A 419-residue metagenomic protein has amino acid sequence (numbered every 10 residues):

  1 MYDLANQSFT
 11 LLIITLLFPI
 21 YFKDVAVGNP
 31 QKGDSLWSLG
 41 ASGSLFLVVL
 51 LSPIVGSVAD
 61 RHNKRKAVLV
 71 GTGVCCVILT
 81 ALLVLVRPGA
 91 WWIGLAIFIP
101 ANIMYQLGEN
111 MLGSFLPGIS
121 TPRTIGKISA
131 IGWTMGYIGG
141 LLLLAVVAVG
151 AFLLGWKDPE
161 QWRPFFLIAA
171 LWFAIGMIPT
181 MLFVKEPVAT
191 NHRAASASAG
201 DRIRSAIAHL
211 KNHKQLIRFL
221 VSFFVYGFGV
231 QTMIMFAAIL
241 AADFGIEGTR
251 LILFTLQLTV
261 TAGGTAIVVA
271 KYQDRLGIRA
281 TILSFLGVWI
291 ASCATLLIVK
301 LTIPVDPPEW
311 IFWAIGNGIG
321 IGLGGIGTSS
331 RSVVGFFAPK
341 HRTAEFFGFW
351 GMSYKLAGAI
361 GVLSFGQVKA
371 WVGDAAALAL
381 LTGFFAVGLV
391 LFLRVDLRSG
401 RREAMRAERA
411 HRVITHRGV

Functional and structural regions predicted by a protein language model:
M1-L45, Q215-F254: Helix-loop boundary and gating motifs at the non-cytosolic
Q31-G33, G150-L171, Q367-F385: A membrane-interface helix-boundary motif in multi-pass transporters
L50-K64, G264-I278, K369: Helix-to-loop junctions at the C-terminal end of transmembrane segments in multipass secondary transporters
A59-V74, R275-W289: Cytoplasmic membrane-interface "Motif A"-like loop-to-helix N-cap segments of 12-TM Major Facilitator Superfamily
V70-G89, G287-V305: C-terminal ends and interior cores of transmembrane alpha-helices in multi-pass membrane transporters/permeases
L79, A90-G108, P307-G325: Hydrophobic core of transmembrane alpha-helices in multi-pass small-molecule transporters, especially MFS/SLC-type
E186-V221, H411-V419: Juxtamembrane intracellular "pre-TM" segments in multi-pass secondary transporters
R279-G327: C-terminal transmembrane helical hairpin of 12-TM major facilitator-type secondary transporters
